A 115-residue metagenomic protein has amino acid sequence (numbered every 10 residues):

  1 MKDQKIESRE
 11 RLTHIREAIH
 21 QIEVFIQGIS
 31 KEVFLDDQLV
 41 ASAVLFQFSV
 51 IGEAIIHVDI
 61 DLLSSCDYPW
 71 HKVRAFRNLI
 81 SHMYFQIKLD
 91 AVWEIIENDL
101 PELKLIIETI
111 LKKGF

Functional and structural regions predicted by a protein language model:
M1-F115: Solvent-exposed interaction patches of small proteins and small membrane subunits
